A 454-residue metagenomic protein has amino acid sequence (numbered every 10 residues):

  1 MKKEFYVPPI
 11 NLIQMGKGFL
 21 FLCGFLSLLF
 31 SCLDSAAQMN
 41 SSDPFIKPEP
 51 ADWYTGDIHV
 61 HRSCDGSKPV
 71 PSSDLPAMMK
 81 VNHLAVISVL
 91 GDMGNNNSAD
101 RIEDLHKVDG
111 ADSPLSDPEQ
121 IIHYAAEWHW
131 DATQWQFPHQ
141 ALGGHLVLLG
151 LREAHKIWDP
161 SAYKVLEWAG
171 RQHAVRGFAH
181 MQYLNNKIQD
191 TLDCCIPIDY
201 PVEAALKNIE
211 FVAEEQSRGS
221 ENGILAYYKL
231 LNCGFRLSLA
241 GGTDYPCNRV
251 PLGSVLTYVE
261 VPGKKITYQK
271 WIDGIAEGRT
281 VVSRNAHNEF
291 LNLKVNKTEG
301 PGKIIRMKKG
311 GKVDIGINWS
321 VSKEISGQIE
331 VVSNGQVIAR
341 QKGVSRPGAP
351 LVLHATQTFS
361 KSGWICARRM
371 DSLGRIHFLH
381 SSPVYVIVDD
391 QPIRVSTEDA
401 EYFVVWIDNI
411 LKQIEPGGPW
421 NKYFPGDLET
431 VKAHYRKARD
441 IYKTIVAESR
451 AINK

Functional and structural regions predicted by a protein language model:
M1-G16: N-terminal secretory signal peptides that target proteins for export/translocation
K2, C32-M39: Basic/polar N-terminal segments that are highly enriched at the extreme N-terminus, encompassing both cleavable
E4-F5, L22, S31, C194: The N-terminal extracellular segments of secreted preproproteins, especially immediately downstream of signal
I10, D34, T55-D57: A composition/secondary-structure signal for short, hydrophobic, low-basic-content segments with alpha-helix propensity
K17-D34: Bacterial N-terminal signal peptides
Q38-P50, D65, C233-S238, T243-K454: C-terminal functional module detector
P48-L239, T243-Y245, R249, K270: Catalytic cores of extracellular degradative/oxidative enzymes
